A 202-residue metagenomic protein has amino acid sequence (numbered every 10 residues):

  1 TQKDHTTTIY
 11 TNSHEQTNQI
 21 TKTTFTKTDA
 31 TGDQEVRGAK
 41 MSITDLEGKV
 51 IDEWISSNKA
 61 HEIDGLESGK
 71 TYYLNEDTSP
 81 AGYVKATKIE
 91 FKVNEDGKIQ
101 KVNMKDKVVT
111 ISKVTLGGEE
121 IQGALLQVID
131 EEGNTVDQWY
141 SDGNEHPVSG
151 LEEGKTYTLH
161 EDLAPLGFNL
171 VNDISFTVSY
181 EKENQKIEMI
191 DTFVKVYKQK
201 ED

Functional and structural regions predicted by a protein language model:
T1-D202: Solvent-exposed loop/turn and edge beta-strand elements of beta-rich ligand-binding domains
